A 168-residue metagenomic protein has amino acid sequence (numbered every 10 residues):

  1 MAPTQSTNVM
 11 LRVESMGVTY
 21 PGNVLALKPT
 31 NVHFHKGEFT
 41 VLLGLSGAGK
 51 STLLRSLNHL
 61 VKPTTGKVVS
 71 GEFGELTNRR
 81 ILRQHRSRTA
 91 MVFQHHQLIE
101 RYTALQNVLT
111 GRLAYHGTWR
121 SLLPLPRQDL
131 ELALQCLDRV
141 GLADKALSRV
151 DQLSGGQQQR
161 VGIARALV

Functional and structural regions predicted by a protein language model:
T4-V13, G17-P29, N78-I81: A short, flexible loop at the N-terminus of ABC-type nucleotide-binding domains that lies
L43-L45: The feature captures the beta-strand-to-loop junction immediately N-terminal to the Walker
N58: Helix-to-loop junction immediately C-terminal to a conserved catalytic motif
K67-Q84, P124-P126: ABC ATPase NBD Q-loop/coupling interface
L109, H116-K145: Conserved ABC ATPase "signature" region
R149-L153, Q157-Q159: Conserved ABC ATPase signature
I163: Hydrophobic anchor residue at the start of the ABC signature
